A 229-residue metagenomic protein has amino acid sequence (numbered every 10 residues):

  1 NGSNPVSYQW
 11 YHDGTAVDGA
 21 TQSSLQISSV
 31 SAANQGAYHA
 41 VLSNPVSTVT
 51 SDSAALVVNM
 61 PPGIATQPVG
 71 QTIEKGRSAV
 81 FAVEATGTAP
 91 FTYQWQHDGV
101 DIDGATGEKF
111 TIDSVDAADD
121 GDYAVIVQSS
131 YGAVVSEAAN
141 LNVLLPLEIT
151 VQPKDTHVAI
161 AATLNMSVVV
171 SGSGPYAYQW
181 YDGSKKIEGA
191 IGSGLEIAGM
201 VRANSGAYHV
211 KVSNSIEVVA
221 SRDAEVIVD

Functional and structural regions predicted by a protein language model:
G2-Q9, G87-Q96, S171-D182: Solvent-exposed loop segments of extracellular immunoglobulin-like
V6, N34-H39, A79, F91 (+4 more regions): Conserved Ig-like domain signature around the intradomain disulfide
Q9-S29, Q94-S114, Y181-G199: Surface-exposed, flexible coil segments in extracellular/virion-facing regions
P45-T50, S130-V135, S215-A220: Short, exposed coil/turn segments at beta-strand boundaries within extracellular/luminal domains
V58-G63, V143-E148, I227-D229: Extracellular interdomain linker/stem segments of modular secreted and single-pass surface proteins
T66-G70, V151-D155: Surface-exposed, proline-enriched loop/turn segments that connect beta strands in immunoglobulin-like
R77-A85, A162-V170: A short beta-strand segment in extracellular, disulfide-stabilized domains
